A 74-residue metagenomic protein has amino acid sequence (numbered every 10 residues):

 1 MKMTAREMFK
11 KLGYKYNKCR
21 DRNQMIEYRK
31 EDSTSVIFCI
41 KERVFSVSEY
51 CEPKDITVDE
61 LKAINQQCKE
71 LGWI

Functional and structural regions predicted by a protein language model:
K2-N17: Amphipathic alpha-helical segments
T4-E7, N23, A63-Q66: Short, well-structured alpha-helical interface segments that form or flank functional binding sites
K18-L61: Acidic, low-complexity, intrinsically disordered interaction modules
D55-I74: Short, compact, well-ordered microdomains
